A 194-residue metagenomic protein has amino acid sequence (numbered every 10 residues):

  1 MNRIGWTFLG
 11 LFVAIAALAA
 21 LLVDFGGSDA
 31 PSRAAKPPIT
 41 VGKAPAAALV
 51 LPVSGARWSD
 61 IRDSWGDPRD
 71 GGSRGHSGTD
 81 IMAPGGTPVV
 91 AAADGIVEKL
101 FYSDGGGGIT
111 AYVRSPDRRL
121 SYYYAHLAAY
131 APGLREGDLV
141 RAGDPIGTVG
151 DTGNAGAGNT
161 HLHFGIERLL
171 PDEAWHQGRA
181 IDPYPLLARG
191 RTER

Functional and structural regions predicted by a protein language model:
M1-A14: N-terminal Sec-pathway targeting helices
I15-A19: Alpha-helical transmembrane segments
A20-I109, A142, D151, A180-R194: Surface-exposed, glycine-biased beta-strand/turn segments
G55, A83-G85, A128-A129, R168-L170: Non-catalytic surface loops within mature trypsin-like serine protease
D67-P68, P88, Y102-G106, R118-L120 (+4 more regions): Solvent-exposed loop/turn segments at secondary-structure junctions within structured extracellular/periplasmic domains
A92-E136, N159-H163: Zn2+-dependent peptidoglycan hydrolase active-site motif and core
A111-Y112, L120, D138-R194: Conserved, short, structured surface segments that act as functional micro-motifs
